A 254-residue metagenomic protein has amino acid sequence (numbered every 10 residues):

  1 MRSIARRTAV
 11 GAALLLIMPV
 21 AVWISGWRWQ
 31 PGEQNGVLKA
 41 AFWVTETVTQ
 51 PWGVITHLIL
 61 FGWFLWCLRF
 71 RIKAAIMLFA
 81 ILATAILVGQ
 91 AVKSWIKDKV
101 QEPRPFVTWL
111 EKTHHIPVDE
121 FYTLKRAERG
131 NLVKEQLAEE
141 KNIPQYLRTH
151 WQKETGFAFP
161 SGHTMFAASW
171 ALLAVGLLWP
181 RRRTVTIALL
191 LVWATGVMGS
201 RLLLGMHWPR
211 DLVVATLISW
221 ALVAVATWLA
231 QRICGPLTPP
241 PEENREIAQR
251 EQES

Functional and structural regions predicted by a protein language model:
M1-G156, M165, S169-L178, T184 (+1 more regions): Hydrophobic alpha-helical bundle signature of multipass membrane enzymes
R2-S3, T8, R129-S254: Membrane-embedded catalytic cores of phosphoryl/pyrophosphoryl-handling enzymes
